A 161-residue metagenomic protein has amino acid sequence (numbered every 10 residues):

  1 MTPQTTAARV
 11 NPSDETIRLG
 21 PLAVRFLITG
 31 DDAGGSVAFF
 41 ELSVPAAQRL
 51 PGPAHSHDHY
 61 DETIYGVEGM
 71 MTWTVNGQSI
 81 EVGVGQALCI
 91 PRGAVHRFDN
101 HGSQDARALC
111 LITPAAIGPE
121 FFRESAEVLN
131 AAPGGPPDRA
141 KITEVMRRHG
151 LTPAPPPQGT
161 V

Functional and structural regions predicted by a protein language model:
M1-L27: Extreme N-terminal tail/first-helix region
T2-A7, L111, A115-G134: A hydrophobic/aromatic-rich effector-binding and dimerization subdomain of bacterial HTH-type transcriptional regulators
V10-N11, T16-I17, G77-V95: Short acidic-glycine-tyrosine-enriched beta hairpin
I17-A54, Y60-D61: A short glycine-rich, His/Asp/Glu-containing loop-to-beta-strand
A23, T63, M70-T72, S79 (+2 more regions): Structural motif
E41-P45, S56-T74, L111-T113: Short, conserved beta-strand element in jelly-roll/cupin
R92-P119: Ligand-binding loop in jelly-roll beta-barrel domains
R123-V161: Acidic/histidine-enriched, glycine/proline-rich intrinsically disordered or flexible terminal extensions
